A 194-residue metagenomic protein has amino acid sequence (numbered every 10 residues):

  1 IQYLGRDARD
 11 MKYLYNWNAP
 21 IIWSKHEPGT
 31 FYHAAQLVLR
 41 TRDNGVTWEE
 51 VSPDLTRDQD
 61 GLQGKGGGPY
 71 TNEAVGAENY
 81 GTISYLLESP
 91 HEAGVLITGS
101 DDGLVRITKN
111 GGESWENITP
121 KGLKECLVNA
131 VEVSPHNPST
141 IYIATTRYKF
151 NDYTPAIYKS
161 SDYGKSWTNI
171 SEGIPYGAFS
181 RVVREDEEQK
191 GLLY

Functional and structural regions predicted by a protein language model:
I1-Y194: Beta-propeller blade termini and top-face loops
